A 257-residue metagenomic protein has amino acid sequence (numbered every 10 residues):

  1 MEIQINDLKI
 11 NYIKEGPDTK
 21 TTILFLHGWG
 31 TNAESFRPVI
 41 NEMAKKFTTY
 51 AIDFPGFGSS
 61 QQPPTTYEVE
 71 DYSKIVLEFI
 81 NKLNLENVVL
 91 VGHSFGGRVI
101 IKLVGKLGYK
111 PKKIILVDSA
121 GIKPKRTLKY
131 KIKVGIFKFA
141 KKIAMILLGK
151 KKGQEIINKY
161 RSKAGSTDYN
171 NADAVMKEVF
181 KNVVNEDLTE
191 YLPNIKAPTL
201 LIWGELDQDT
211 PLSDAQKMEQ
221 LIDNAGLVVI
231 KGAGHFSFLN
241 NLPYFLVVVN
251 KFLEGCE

Functional and structural regions predicted by a protein language model:
M1-I23, A44-F47, L85-E86, N250-E257: Alpha/beta-hydrolase fold catalytic core
N6, I13, A51-V91, V247: Active-site loop/oxyanion-hole signature of alpha/beta-hydrolase fold enzymes
I13-S59: Conserved HGGG/HGGXW glycine-rich cap/lid loop of the alpha/beta-hydrolase fold
G92, G96, I100: Gly/Ala-rich beta-loop-alpha elbow adjacent to hydrolase catalytic centers
I101-G105, K112-I146: Flexible "cap/lid" loop of the alpha/beta hydrolase fold
T127, K142-A197: Conserved alpha/beta-hydrolase catalytic His-Asp/Glu region
I195, L201-W203, D207: Short beta-strand/loop motif that positions the catalytic acidic residue of the alpha/beta-hydrolase fold
A233-L242: Catalytic histidine-centered segment of alpha/beta-hydrolase-like enzymes
